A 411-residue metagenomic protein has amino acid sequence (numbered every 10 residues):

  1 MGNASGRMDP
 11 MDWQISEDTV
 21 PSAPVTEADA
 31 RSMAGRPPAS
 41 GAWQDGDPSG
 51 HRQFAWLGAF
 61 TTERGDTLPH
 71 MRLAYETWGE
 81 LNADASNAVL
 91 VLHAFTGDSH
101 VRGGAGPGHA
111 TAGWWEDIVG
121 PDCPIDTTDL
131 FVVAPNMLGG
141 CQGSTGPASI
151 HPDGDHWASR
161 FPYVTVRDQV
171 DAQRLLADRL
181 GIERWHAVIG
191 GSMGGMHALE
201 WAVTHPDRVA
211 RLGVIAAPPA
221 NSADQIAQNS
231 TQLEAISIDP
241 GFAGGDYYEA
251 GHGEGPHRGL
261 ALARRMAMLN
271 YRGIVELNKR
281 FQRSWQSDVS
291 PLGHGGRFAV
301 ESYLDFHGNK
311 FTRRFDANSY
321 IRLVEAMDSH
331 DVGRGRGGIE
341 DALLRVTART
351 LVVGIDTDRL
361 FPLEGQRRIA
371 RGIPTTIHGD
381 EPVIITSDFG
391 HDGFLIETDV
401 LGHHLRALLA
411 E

Functional and structural regions predicted by a protein language model:
G2-V91, H100, A105: Catalytic-loop region of hydrolases
E76, L81, A85-I150: N-terminal cap/lid subdomain of alpha/beta-hydrolase-fold enzymes
H156, R160, R167-H186: Conserved acidic catalytic loop of the alpha/beta-hydrolase fold
R184-A227: Conserved hydrolase catalytic core segment
V214-K310: Alpha/beta-hydrolase-fold enzymes
G335-E340, A348, P362-G372: Short alpha-helix in the alpha/beta-hydrolase fold that links the catalytic acid
V346, V352-G354: Short beta-strand/loop motif that positions the catalytic acidic residue of the alpha/beta-hydrolase fold
A370, T376-E411: Catalytic active-site module of serine/aspartate enzymes centered on a nucleophile-bearing elbow/loop
